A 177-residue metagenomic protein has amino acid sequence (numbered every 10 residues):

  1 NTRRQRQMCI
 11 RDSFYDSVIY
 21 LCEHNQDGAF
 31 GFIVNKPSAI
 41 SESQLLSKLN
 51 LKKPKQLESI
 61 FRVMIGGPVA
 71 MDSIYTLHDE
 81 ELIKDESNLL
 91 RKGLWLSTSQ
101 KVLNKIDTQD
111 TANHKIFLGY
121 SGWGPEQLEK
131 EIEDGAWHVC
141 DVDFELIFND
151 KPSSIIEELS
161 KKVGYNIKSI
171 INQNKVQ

Functional and structural regions predicted by a protein language model:
N1-R6, I10: Single conserved hydrophobic/aromatic residue that forms the stacking wall/gate of nucleotide- or nucleobase-binding
R11-Y15, P68-V69: A short catalytic or substrate-binding loop motif that flags glycine-/basic-rich loops and adjacent residues that bind
Y15, K55-V63, K92-L103: Short acidic (Asp/Glu) patches
Y15-E23, A29-N35: Short beta-strand segments
D27, T76, E158-L159: Aromatic-rich, lipid-facing transmembrane alpha helices and their immediate juxtamembrane interface loops in integral
F32-M64: A short mixed-secondary-structure module that forms the rim of ligand-binding clefts
I74, D79-K115: Internal catalytic-core helix/loop-beta-alpha segment that presents or stabilizes conserved functional determinants
Q100-Q177: C-terminal edge-of-domain segments
